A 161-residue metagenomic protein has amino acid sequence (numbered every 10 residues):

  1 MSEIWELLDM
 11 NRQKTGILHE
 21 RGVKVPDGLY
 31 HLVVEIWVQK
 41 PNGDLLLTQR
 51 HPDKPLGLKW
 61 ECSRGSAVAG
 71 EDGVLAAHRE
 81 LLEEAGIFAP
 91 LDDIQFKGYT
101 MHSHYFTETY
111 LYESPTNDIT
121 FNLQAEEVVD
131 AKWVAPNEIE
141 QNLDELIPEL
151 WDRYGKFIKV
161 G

Functional and structural regions predicted by a protein language model:
M1-E35, P41: Acidic, metal-coordinating catalytic segment for phosphate/diphosphate chemistry, firing primarily on the Nudix
R12, K40, A89, G98-T120: Active-site-adjacent beta-strand/loop module that shapes the phosphate/pyrophosphate-binding cleft
R21-V25, Q95-M101: Short, solvent-exposed loop/turn elements at beta->coil junctions and helix N-caps that rim active or binding pockets
L32, F106-Y110, K132: Short beta-strand micro-motifs in enzyme catalytic cores
V33-G57, E61-R64: A glycine-rich, hydrophobic loop/mini-helix early in the fold
L46-L47, C62-Q95: The catalytic Nudix box helix
N122-D152: NUDIX/MutT-family hydrolases
